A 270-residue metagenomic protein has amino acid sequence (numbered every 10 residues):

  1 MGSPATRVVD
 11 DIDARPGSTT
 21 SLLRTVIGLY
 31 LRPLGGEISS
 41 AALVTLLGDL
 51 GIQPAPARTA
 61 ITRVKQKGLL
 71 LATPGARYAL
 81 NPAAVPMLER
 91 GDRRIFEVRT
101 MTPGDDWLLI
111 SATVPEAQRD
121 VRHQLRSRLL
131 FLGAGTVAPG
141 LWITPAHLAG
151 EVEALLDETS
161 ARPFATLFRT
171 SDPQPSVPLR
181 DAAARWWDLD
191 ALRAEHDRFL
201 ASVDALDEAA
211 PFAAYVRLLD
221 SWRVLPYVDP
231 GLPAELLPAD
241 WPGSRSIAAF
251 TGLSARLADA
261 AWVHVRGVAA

Functional and structural regions predicted by a protein language model:
M1-L29: Short alpha-helical segments that sit at the start of domains
L34-L46: Short acidic, hydrophobic short linear motifs in intrinsically disordered regions
A60-K67, L129: Basic amphipathic alpha-helical segments that dock to polyanions
K65-G75: A short, conserved structural fragment
A76-N81: Minor-groove-contacting beta-hairpin "wing" of winged helix-turn-helix DNA-binding domains
V85-L108: Short, amphipathic alpha-helical interaction segments positioned at domain boundaries
E116-L206: Mid-protein regulatory/catalytic core that forms ligand/cofactor-binding pockets and protein-protein interaction
R180-A270: C-terminal regulatory/effector modules of DNA-binding transcriptional regulators
